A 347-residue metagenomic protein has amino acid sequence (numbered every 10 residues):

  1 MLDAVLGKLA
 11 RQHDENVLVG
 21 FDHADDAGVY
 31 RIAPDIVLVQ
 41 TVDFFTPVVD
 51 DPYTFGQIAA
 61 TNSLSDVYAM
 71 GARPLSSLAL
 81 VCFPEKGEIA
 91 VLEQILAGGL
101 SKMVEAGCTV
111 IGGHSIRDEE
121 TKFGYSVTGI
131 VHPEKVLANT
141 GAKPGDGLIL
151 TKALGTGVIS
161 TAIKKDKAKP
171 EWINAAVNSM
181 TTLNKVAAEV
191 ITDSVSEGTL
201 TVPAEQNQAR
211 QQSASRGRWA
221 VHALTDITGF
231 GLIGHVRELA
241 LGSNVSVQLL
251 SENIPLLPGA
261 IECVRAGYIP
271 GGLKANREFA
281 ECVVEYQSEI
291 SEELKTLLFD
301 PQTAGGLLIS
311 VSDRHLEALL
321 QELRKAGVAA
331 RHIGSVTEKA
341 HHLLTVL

Functional and structural regions predicted by a protein language model:
M1-L347: Helix-biased detector of long, well-ordered alpha-helical tracts
